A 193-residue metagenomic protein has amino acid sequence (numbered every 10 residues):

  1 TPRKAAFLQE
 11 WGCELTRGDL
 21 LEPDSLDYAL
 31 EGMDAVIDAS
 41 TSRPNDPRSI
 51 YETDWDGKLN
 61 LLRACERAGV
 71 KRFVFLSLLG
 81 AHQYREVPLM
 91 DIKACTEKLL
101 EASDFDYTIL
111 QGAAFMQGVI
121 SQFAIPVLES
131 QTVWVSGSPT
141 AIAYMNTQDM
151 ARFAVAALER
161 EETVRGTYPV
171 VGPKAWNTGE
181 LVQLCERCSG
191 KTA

Functional and structural regions predicted by a protein language model:
T1-E10, L15, L21-D24, Y28-E31 (+3 more regions): Oxidoreductase cofactor-interface core, primarily capturing Rossmann-like NAD(P)-dependent enzymes
L30-D38, D54, V74: N-terminal Rossmann-like NAD(P) cofactor-binding module of classical short-chain dehydrogenase/reductase
P44-L59: Short alpha-helical oligomerization interface
L62: Short, acidic/polar
